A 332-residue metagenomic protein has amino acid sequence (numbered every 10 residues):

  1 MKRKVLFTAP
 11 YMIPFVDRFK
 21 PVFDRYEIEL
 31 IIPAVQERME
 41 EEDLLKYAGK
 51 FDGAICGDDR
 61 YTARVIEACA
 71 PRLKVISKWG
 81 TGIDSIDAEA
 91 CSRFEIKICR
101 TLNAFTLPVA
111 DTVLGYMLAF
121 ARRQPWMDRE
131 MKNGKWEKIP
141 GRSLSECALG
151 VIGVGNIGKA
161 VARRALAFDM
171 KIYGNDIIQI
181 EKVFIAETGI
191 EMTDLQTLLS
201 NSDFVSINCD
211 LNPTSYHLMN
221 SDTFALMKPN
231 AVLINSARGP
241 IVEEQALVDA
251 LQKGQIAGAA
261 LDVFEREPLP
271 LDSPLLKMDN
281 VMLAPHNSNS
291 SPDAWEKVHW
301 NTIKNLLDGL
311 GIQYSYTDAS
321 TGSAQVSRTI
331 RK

Functional and structural regions predicted by a protein language model:
M1-F51, R328-K332: N-terminal glycine-/charge-rich "phosphate-binding" loop or analogous flexible N-terminal tail
K2, P14, R18-F19, R25 (+3 more regions): C-terminal helix-to-coil terminal segments
A48-G53, P71-L73, N201-F204, K228-N230: Short acidic/histidine-rich motifs immediately flanking catalytic phosphotransfer sites in two-component signaling
K50-D128, R142: Phosphate/diphosphate ligand-binding glycine-rich loop within oxidoreductases
A63-I66, Q179-P274: Rossmann-like adenosine-cofactor binding region
A110-R129, R163-M170, W300-D308: Oxidoreductase and adenylate-handling cofactor-binding alpha/beta cores
W126-A160, E187: Glycine-rich NAD(P)-binding loop of Rossmann-like domains
D176: Conserved acidic E/D residue at the C-terminus of a beta-strand in Rossmann-like folds
